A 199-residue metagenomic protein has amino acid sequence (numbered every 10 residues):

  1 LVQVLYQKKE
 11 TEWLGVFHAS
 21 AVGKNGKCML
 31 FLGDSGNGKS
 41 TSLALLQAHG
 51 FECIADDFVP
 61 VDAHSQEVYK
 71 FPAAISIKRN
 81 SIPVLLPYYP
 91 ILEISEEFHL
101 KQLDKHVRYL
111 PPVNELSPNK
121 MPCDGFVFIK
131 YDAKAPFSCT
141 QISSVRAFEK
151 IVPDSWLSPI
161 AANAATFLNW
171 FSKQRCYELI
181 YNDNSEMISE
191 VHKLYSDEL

Functional and structural regions predicted by a protein language model:
L1-G26: Extreme N-terminal, non-catalytic leader segments that precede Walker-type/kinase nucleotide-binding cores
S20-D34, A48-L199: Glycine-rich, often acidic-flanked micro-motifs that create phosphate/phosphodiester-binding or positioning elements
K39: Conserved lysine of the Walker
S42-L43: Post-Walker A alpha-helix
